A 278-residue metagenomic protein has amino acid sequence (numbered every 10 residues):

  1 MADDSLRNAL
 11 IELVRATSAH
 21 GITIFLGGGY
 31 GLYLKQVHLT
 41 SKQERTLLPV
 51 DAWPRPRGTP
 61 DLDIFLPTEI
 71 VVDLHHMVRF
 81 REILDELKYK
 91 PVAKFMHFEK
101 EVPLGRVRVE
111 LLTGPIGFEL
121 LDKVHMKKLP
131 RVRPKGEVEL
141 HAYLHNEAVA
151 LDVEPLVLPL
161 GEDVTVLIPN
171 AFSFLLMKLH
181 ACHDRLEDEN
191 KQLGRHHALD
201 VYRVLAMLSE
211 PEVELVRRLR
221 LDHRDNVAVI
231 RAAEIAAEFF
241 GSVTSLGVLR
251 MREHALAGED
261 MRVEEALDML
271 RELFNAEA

Functional and structural regions predicted by a protein language model:
M1-A278: Compositionally biased terminal segments of proteins
